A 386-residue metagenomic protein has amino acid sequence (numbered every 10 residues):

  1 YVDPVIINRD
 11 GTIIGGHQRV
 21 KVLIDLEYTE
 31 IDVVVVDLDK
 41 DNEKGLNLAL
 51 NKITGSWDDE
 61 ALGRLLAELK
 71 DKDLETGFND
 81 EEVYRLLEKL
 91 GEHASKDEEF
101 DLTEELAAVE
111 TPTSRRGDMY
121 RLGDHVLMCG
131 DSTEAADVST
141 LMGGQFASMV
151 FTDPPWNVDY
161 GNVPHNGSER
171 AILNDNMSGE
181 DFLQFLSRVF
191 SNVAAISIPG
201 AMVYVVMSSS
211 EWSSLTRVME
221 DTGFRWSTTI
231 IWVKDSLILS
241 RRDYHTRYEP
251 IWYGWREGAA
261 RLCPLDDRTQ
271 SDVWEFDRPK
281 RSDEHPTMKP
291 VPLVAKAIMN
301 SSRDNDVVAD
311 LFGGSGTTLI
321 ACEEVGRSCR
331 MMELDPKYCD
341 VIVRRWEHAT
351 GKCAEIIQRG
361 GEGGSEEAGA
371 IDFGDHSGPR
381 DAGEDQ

Functional and structural regions predicted by a protein language model:
Y1-C339, Q386: Core catalytic lobe of class I
T113-T140, V343-D385: S-adenosyl-L-methionine
